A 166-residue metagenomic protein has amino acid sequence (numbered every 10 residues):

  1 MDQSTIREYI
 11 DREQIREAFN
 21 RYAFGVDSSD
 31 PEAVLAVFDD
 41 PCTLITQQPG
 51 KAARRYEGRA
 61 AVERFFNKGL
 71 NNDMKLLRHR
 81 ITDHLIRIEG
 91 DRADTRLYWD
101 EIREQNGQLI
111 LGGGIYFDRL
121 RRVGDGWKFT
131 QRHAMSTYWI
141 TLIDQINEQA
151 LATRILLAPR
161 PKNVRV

Functional and structural regions predicted by a protein language model:
M1-S28, E32-D40: Short, low-complexity N-terminal intrinsically disordered segments enriched in polar/charged residues
Q3, N71-V166: A beta-strand edge to alpha-helix "cap/lid" segment located at domain peripheries
T5, Y9, A53-Y56, G107: Charge-dense, low-complexity intrinsically disordered segments
I10, A23-G25, E57, W99-D100 (+2 more regions): Compositionally biased, intrinsically disordered low-complexity regions enriched in proline and serine
P31-Y98: A solvent-exposed, acidic/Ser-Thr-rich amphipathic alpha-helical stretch
